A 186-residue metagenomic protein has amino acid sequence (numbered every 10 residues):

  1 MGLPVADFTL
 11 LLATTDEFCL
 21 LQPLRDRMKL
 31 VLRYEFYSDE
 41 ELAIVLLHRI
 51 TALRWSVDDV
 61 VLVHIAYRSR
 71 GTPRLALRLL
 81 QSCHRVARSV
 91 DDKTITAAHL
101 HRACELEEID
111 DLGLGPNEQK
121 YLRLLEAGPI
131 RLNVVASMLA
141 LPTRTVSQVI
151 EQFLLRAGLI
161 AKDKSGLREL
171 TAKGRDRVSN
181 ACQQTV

Functional and structural regions predicted by a protein language model:
M1-A13: AAA+/SF3 P-loop NTPase mechanochemical coupling elements
G2, L24, R68, D111-L114 (+1 more regions): Replace "in large, NTP-powered and nucleic-acid-processing enzymes" with "in large, NTP-powered factors and other
A6, C19-W55, D59-Y67, L77-R78: Conserved AAA+ ATPase core "coupling" helix
L12-T15, F36: Flexible glycine-/small-residue-rich
D58-D59, S69-H84, T94-T96, L114-P116 (+1 more regions): The conserved phosphate-sensing helix
L62-R68, R74-S89, K120-L124, E151-Q152: C-terminal helical "lid" of AAA+/P-loop NTPase domains
R85-G128: Conserved alpha/beta core segments of nucleic-acid transaction machinery
E126-V186: Terminal-proximal interaction/regulatory segments of ATP-powered molecular machines
